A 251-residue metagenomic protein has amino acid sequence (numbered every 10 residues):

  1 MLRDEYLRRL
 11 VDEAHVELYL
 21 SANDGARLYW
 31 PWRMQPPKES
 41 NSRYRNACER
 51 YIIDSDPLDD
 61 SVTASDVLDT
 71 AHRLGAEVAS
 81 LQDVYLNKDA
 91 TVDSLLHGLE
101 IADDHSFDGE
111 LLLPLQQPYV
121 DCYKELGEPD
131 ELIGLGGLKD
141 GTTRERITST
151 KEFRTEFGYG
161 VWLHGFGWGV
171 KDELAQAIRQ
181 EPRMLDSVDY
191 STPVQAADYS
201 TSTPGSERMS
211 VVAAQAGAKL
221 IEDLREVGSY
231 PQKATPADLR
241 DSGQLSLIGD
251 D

Functional and structural regions predicted by a protein language model:
M1-S106, P182, L239-D251: Non-catalytic, usually N-terminal nucleic-acid engagement modules in DNA/RNA processing proteins
Y44-I53, L96-E110, R144-E173: Alpha-helix-loop-beta-strand connector modules within alpha/beta enzyme cores
C48, G75-E77, F107, G127-I133 (+2 more regions): Glycine-enriched alpha-helix->loop->beta-strand junction motifs that scaffold or abut catalytic
D54, L113, A177: Conserved, mostly hydrophobic/aromatic
S65-T70, D121-P129, Y159-L163, W168-D186 (+2 more regions): Catalytic cores of alpha/beta
V84-Y85, I133, G137-D140, F166-Q176 (+2 more regions): Glycine-rich phosphate-binding active-site loops on the catalytic face of alpha/beta enzymes
V92-H97, Y119-P129, T143-E152: Distinct, well-ordered alpha-helical segments
D108-L138: Internal catalytic-core helix/loop-beta-alpha segment that presents or stabilizes conserved functional determinants
